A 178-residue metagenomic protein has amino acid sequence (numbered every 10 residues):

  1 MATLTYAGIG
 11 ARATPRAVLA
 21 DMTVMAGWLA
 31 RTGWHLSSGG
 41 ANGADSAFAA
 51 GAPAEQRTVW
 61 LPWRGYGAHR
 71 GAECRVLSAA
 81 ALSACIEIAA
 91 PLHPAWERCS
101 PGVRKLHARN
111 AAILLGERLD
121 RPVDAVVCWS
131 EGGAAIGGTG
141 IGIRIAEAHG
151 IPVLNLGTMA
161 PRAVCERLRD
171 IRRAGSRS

Functional and structural regions predicted by a protein language model:
A2-A7, R12-G175: Acidic/glycine-enriched connector segments
S178: Histidine- and aromatic-rich ligand-binding microenvironments
